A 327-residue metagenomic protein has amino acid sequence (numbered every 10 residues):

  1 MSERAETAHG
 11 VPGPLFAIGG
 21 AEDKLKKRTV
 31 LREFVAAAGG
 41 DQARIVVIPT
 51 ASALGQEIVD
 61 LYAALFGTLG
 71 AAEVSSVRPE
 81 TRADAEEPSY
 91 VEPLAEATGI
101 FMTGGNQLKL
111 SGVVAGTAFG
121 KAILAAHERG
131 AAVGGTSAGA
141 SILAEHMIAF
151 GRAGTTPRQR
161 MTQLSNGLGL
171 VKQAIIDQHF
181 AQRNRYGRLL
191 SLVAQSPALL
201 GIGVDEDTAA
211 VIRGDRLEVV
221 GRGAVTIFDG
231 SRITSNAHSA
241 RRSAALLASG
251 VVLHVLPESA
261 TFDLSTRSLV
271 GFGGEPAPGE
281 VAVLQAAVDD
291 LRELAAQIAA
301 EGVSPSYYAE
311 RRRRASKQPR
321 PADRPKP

Functional and structural regions predicted by a protein language model:
M1-D41, V47, A53-T68, M147-A149 (+1 more regions): C-terminal and late-domain segments of enzyme folds
A17, S75-V77, F101-M102, V133-T136 (+1 more regions): General beta-strand structural signal in soluble alpha/beta enzymes
Q42, E96-T98, R129-G130, A198: Loop/turn elements at helix/coil->beta-strand transitions in domains of secreted/extracellular proteins
V46, S52-E96, M102, K109: Portal/gating segments that form or line small-molecule/metal binding sites
M102-G104, I123-M147: Catalytic nucleophile loop
Q107-T117: Glycine/threonine-rich flexible loop motifs
L108-K109, A140-L143, I227: Short gly/pro/ser/thr-enriched loop/turn and capping motifs at secondary-structure boundaries
